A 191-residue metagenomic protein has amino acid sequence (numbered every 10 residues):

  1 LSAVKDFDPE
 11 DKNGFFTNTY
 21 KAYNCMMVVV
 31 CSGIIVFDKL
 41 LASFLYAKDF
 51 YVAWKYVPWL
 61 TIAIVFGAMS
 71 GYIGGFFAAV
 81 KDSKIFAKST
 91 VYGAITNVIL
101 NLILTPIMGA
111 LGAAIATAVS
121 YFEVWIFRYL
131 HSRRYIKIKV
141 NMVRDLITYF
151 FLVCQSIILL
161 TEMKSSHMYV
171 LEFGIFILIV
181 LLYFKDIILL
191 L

Functional and structural regions predicted by a protein language model:
L1-V91: Specific pore-lining/lateral-gate transmembrane helices of multi-pass inner-membrane transport and insertion machines
S2, A42, T105, G109 (+3 more regions): Membrane-water interface at transmembrane helix exits
P9-E10, V80, R133-M142, M163-S166: Membrane-interface helix-boundary motifs at transmembrane edges
N18, V52-Y56, N141-T148, M168-F173: Residue-level signature of transmembrane alpha-helical entry/exit and packing/kink sites in multi-pass membrane
S32-I35, V98-L102, L152-H167: Hydrophobic alpha-helical transmembrane segments in multi-pass integral membrane proteins
V36, K55-K81, I85-T105, A110-S132 (+1 more regions): Short runs within selected transmembrane alpha-helices of multi-pass transporters and secretion channels
V91-I95, D145-I158: Hydrophobic membrane-spanning alpha-helices of multi-pass integral membrane proteins
L159-L191: Membrane-proximal transmembrane or re-entrant/amphipathic helices at the cytosolic face
